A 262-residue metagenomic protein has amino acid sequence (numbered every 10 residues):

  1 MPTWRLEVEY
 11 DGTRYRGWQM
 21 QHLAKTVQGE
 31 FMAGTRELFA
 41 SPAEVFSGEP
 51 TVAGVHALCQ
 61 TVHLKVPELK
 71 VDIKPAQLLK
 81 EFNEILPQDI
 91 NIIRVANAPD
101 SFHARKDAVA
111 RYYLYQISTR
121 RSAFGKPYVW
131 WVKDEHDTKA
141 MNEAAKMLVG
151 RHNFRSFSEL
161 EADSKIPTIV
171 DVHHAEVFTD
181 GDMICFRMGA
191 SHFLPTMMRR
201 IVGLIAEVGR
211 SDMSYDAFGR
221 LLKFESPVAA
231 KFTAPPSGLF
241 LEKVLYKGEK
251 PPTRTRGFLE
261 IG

Functional and structural regions predicted by a protein language model:
M1-G262: Structured-RNA-binding interfaces characteristic of tRNA pseudouridine synthases
